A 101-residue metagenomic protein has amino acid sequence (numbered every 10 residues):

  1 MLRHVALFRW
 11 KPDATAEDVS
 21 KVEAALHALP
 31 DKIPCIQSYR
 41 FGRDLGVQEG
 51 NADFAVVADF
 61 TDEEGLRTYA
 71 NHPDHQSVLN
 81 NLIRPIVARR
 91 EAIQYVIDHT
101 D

Functional and structural regions predicted by a protein language model:
L2-W10: Active-site-flanking beta-strand signature of metal-NTP-handling nucleotidyl enzymes and homologous cyclase-like
K11-T15, L45-G46: Short histidine/acidic/glycine/proline-rich micro-motifs that form metal- and phosphate-coordinating active-site loops
A14-S20, L66-T68: Short, conserved charged micro-motifs
K21-A25: Hydrophobic alpha-helical membrane-association signature
A28-A55: Short, glycine- and small/hydrophobic-rich beta-strand elements in well-ordered beta-sheets
K32, I36, D59-I93: An amphipathic, aromatic/His-enriched active-site/gating alpha helix that lines ligand/cofactor pockets
F41-E49, N80-D101: Glycine-rich beta-strand-turn "strand-cap" elements at beta-sheet edges
